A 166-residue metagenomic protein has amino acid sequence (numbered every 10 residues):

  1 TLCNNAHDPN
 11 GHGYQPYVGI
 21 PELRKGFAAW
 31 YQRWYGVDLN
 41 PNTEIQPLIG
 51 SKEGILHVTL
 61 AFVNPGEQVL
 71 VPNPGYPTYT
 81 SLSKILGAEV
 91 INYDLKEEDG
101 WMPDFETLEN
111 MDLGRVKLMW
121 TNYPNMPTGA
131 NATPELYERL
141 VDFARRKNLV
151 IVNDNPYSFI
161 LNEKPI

Functional and structural regions predicted by a protein language model:
T1-G50, H57: N-terminal small-domain helix-loop-helix segment of the aminotransferase-like
I20, S51-K52, Y76, W101: Conserved donor sugar-nucleotide recognition element shared by glycan-biosynthetic enzymes
L39-I45, P65-Q68, R115: Short acidic capping loops at alpha-helix termini that bridge into adjacent secondary structure
G50-L56, N73-P74, E135, L161: Short N-terminal helix/helix-N-cap motif within the alpha/beta-hydrolase-1
A61-S83: Conserved PLP-anchoring active-site segment centered on the Schiff-base-forming lysine
I85-V90: A short helix-loop-beta submotif of the ANL/AMP-binding
I91, L95-P165: Active-site phosphate-binding strand-loop segment of PLP-dependent enzymes
